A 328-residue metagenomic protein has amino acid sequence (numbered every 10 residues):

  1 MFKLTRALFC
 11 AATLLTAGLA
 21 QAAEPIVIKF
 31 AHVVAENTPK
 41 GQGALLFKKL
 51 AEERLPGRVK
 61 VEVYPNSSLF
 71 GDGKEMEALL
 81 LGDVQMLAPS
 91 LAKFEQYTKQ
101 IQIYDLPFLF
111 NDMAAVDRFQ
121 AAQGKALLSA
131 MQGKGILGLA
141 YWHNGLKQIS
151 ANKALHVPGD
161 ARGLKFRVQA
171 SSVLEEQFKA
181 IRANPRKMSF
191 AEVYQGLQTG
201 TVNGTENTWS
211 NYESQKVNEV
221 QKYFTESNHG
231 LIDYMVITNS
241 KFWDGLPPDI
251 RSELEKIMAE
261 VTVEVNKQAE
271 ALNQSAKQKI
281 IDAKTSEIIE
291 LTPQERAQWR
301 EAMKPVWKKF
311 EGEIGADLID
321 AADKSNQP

Functional and structural regions predicted by a protein language model:
F2, C10, A23-A115, Q123 (+2 more regions): N-terminal secretory/targeting leader peptides
A7-A17: Bacterial N-terminal signal peptides
G18-A22: Sec/Tat signal peptide C-region and signal peptidase I cleavage site
